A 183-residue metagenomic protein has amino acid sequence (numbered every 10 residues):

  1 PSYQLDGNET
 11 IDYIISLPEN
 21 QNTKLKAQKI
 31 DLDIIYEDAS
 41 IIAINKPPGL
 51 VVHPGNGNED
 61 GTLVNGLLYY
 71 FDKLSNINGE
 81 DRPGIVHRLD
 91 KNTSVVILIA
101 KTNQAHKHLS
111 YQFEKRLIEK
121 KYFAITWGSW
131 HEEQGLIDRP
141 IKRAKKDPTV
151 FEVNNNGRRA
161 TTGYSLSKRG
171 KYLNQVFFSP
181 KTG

Functional and structural regions predicted by a protein language model:
P1-T182: RNA pseudouridine synthases
